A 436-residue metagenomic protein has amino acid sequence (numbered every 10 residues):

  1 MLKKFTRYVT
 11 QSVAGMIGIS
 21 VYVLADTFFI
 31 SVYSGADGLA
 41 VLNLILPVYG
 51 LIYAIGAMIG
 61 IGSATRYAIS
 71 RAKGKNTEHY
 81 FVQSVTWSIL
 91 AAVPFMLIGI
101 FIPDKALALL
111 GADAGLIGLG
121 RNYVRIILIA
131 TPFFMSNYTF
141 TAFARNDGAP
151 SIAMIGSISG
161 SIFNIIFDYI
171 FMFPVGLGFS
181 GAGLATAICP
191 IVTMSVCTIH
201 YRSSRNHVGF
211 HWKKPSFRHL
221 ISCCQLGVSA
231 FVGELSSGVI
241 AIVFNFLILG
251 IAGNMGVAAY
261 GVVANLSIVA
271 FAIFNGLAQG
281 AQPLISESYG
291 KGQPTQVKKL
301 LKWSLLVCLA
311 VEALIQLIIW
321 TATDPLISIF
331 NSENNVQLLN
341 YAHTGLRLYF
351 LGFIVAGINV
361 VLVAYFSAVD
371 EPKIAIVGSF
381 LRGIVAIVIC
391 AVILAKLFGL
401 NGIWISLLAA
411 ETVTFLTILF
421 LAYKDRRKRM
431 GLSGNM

Functional and structural regions predicted by a protein language model:
M1-S34, P47-G62, R66, I89-M96 (+4 more regions): N-terminal transmembrane alpha-helices
M1-V13, Y67-A130, L177-V228, I285-G352 (+1 more regions): Short alpha-helical transmembrane segments in multi-pass integral membrane proteins
R7-D26, I126, N137, G160 (+5 more regions): Transmembrane helical elements of multi-pass membrane transporters/channels
V21-A40, L107-A114, I170-L177, G238-N265 (+4 more regions): Helix-terminus/linker motif at the lipid-water interface of multi-pass membrane proteins
I30-G50, A114-L119, F179-S180, H219-L226 (+5 more regions): Interfacial/gating helices of multi-pass transporter permease domains
L39-L97, F134-N146, P150-I152, A259-L317 (+2 more regions): Small-residue-rich hydrophobic transmembrane alpha-helices
L51-A54, N164-D168, M194-T198, I268-A272 (+3 more regions): Hydrophobic transmembrane alpha-helices of multi-pass small-molecule transporters
G60, I126-R145, A153-S161, A182-C197 (+5 more regions): Short runs within selected transmembrane alpha-helices of multi-pass transporters and secretion channels
